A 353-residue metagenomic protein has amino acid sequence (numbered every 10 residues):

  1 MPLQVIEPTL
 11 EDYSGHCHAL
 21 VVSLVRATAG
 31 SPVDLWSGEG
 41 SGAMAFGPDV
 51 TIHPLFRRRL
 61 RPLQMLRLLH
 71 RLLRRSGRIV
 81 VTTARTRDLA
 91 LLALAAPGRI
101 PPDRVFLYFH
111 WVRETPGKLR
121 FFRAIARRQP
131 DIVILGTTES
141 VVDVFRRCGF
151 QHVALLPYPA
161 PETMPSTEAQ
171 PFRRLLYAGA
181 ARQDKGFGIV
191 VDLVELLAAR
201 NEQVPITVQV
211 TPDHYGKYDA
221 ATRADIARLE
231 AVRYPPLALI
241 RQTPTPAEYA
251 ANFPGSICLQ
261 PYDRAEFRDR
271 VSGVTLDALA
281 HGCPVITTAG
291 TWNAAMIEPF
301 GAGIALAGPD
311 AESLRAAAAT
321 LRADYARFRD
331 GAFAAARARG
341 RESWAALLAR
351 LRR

Functional and structural regions predicted by a protein language model:
M1-S14, Y177-A178, P261: Nucleotide-activated donor-dependent transferases that construct or modify glycoconjugates
V5-V22, Q183-K185: A short, glycine/small-residue-rich beta-strand->loop->alpha-helix junction that serves as a flexible
I6, S166-K185, V190-A198, I206-V208: Conserved donor-binding/catalytic core segment of Leloir-type glycosyltransferases
G15-H16, G308-A316, R322-R352: A charged, aromatic-enriched C-terminal amphipathic alpha-helix characteristic of glycosyltransferases across folds
W111-V112, S140-V141, L155-P165, P212-H214: Short beta-strand->alpha-helix junction loop in the catalytic core of nucleotide-activated group-transfer enzymes
E114-V153, A295: A short, active-site helix/loop in glycosyltransferases that binds the activated sugar's phosphate group
Q129, A220-A250, I257: Nucleotide-activated donor-binding/catalytic signature segment of Leloir-type glycosyltransferases, i.e., the conserved
Q260-L276, T288-G290, A294-A295: Nucleotide-sugar-dependent
